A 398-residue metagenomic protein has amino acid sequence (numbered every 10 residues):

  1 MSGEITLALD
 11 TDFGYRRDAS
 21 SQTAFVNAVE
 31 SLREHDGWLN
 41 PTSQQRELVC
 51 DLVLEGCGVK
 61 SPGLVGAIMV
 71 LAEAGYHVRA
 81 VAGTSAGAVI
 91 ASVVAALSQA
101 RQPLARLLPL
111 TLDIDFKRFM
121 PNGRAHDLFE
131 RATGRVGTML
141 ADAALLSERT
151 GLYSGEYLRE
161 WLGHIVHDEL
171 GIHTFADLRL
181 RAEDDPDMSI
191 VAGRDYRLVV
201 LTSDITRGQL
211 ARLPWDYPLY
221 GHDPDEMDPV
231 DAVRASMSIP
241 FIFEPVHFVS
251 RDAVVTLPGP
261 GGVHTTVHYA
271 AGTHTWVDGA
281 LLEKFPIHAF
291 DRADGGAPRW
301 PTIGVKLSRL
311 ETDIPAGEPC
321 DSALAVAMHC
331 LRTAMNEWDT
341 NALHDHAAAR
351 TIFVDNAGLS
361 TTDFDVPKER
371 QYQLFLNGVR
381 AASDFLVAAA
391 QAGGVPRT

Functional and structural regions predicted by a protein language model:
G3, P298-T312, A316-T398: C-terminal helical/tail subdomains of lipid-metabolizing enzymes
G3-I5, L9-V81: Helix-rich "cap/lid" substructures immediately adjacent to catalytic or cofactor-binding pockets
V29, P121-D142, H173-A192, V249-A270: Charged, glycine/proline-rich intrinsically disordered loops and linkers
V49-D51, G58-L162, V166, W215-H222 (+2 more regions): Patatin-like phospholipase
A82, L201, A211, T275 (+2 more regions): Hydrophobic/aromatic beta-strand patches that form the interior of the parallel beta-sheet core in alpha/beta enzyme
M139-S147, A271-H274, G358-T362: Flexible glycine/proline-enriched surface loops and loop-helix/loop-strand junctions
T150-I205, Q209-L213: Active-site periphery "cap/insert" segments of enzyme catalytic domains
M188-R292: Active-site gating loop/helix substructures
